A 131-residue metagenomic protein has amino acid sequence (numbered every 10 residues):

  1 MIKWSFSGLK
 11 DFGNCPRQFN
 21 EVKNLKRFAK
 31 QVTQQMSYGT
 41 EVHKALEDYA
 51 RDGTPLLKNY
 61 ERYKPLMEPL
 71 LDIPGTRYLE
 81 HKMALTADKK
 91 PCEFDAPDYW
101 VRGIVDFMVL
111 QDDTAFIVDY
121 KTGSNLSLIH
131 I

Functional and structural regions predicted by a protein language model:
I2-T54, E80: Nuclease catalytic cores
K44-S127: Catalytic cores of nuclease domains that cleave nucleic-acid phosphodiester backbones
I129-I131: Conserved small/polar residues in nucleotide/adenosyl-binding loops
